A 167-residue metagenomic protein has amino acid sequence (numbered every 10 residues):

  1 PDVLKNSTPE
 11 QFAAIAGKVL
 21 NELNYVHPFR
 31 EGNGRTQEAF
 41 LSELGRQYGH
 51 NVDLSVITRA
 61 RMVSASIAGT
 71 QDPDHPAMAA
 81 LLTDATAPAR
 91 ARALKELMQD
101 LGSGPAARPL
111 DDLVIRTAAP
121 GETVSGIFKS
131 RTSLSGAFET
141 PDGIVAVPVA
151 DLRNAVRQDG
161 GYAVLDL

Functional and structural regions predicted by a protein language model:
P1-H27: Helix-hairpin-helix/helix-loop-helix acidic hairpins
G17, I57-A65: Short, conserved phosphate-binding/catalytic loop or strand-edge motifs used in phosphoryl-/nucleotidyl-transfer
P28-A39, G45-A60: Short conserved catalytic/interaction loops centered on acidic-Pro-aromatic/His motifs
V63-L101: Primarily interfacial, aromatic-capped hydrophobic alpha-helices that serve as membrane anchors
A93-E122: Short boundary/loop segments of OB/S1/cold-shock single-stranded nucleic-acid-binding domains
D112-L134, Y162-L167: Structural detector for short beta-strands of small beta-barrel domains
G136-P141: SH3/SH3-like beta-barrel fold
G143-V164: Beta-strand/loop nucleic-acid-binding surfaces
